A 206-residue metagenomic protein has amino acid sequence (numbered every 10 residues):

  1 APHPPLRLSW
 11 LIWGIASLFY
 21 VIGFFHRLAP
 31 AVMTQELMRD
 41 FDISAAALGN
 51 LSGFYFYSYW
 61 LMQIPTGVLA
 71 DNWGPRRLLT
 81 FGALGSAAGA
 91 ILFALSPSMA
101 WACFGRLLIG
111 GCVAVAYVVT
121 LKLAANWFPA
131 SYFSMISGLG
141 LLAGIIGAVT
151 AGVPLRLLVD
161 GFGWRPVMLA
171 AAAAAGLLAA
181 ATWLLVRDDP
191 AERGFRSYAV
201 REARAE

Functional and structural regions predicted by a protein language model:
L11-A45, T66: Extracytoplasmic
A16-F24, F56, A90, S98-G110: Helical-face signature of the major facilitator-like transporter fold
F24, L28, A94, G110-V118 (+1 more regions): Small-residue-rich segments within alpha-helical transmembrane domains of MFS-like 12-TM solute carriers
L28, F56-I64, A148-V149: Residue-level signature of mid-helix packing/kink "hotspots" within the transmembrane helices of 12-pass Major
L61-A100: Conserved MFS/SLC helix-loop-helix module at the cytosolic interface between two early adjacent transmembrane helices
G105-G144: Cytoplasmic helix-loop-helix junction between adjacent transmembrane helices in 12-TM secondary transporters
G140-P190: Helix-loop-helix hairpin linking two adjacent transmembrane segments in secondary transporters
R187-E206: Flexible cytoplasmic inter-helical loops of multi-pass small-molecule transporters
